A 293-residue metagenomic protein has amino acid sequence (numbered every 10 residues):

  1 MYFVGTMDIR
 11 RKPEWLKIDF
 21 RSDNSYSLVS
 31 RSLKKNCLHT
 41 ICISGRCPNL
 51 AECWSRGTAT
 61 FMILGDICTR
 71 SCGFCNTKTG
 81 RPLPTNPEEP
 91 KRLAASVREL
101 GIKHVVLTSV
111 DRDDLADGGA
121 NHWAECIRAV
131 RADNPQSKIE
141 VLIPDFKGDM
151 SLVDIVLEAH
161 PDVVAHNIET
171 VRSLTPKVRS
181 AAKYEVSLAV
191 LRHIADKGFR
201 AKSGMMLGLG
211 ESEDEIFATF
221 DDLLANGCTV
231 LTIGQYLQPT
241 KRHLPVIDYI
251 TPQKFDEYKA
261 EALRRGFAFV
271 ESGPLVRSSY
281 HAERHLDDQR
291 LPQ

Functional and structural regions predicted by a protein language model:
M1-T60, K91-R98, E125-Q136, E158 (+1 more regions): Auxiliary Fe-S-binding modules of radical SAM enzymes
I41, M62, D66-T69: Processing junctions and N-termini across compartments
C47, C68, C72-C75: Short cysteine clusters
E52-S55, G73, T77-G80: Short functional micro-motifs and their immediate structural scaffolds
D66-T69, I102, E169-V171, Y236-Q238: Short connector loops/turns at beta-strand edges and beta->alpha or beta->beta junctions
S71, L115, L174, K241 (+1 more regions): Glycine/Thr-rich phosphate-binding loops of Rossmann-like dinucleotide-binding domains
T77-R92, E99-M150, V156-A189, K202-M206 (+1 more regions): Core AdoMet radical
